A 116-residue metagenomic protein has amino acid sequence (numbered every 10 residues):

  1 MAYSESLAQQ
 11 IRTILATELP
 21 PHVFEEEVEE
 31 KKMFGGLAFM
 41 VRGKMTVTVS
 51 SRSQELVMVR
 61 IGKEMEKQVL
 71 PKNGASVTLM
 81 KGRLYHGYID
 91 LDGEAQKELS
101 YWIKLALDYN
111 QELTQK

Functional and structural regions predicted by a protein language model:
M1-K116: Charge-dense, helix-prone N-terminal extensions
